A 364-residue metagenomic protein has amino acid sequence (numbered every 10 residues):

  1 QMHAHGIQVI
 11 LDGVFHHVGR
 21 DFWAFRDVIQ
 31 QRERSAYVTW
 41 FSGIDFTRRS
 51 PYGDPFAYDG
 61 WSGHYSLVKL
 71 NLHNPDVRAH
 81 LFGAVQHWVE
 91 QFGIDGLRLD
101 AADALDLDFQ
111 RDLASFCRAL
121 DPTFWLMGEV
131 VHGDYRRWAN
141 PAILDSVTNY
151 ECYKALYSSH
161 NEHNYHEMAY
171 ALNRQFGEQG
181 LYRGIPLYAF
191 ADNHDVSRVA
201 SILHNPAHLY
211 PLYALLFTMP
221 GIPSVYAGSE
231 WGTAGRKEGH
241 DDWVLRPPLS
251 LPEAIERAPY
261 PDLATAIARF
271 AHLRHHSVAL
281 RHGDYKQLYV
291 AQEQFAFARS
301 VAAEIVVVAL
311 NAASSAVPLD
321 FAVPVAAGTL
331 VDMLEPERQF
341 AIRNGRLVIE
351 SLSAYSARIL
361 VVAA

Functional and structural regions predicted by a protein language model:
Q1-Q91, Q110-A119, R136-R137: Substrate-binding/active-site clefts of carbohydrate-active enzymes
H3, H17, F22, I29 (+12 more regions): Active-site-proximal helices and loops of the catalytic beta/alpha 8
M127-G128, I222-G228, V278-D284: Acidic/polar loop patches that form or flank catalytic/metal-binding clefts of enzymes that bind anionic ligands
L216, P220-A234: Substrate-binding cleft of secreted/luminal carbohydrate-active enzymes
G283-E304: Surface beta-strand/loop "capping" patches
A309-A313: Asparagine-centered strand-capping/turn motif at beta-strand->loop junctions
V331-L347: Solvent-exposed beta-strand/loop surfaces of large extracellular or lumenal domains
I342-A364: C-terminal beta-strand-rich structural cap/linker in extracellular carbohydrate-active enzymes
